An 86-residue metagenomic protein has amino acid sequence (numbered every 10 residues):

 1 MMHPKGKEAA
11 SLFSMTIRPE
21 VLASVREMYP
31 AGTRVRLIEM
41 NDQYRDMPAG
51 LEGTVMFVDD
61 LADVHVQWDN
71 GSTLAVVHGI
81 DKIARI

Functional and structural regions predicted by a protein language model:
M2-I86: Basic/aromatic-rich interaction segments and small domains that mediate binding to polyanionic partners
